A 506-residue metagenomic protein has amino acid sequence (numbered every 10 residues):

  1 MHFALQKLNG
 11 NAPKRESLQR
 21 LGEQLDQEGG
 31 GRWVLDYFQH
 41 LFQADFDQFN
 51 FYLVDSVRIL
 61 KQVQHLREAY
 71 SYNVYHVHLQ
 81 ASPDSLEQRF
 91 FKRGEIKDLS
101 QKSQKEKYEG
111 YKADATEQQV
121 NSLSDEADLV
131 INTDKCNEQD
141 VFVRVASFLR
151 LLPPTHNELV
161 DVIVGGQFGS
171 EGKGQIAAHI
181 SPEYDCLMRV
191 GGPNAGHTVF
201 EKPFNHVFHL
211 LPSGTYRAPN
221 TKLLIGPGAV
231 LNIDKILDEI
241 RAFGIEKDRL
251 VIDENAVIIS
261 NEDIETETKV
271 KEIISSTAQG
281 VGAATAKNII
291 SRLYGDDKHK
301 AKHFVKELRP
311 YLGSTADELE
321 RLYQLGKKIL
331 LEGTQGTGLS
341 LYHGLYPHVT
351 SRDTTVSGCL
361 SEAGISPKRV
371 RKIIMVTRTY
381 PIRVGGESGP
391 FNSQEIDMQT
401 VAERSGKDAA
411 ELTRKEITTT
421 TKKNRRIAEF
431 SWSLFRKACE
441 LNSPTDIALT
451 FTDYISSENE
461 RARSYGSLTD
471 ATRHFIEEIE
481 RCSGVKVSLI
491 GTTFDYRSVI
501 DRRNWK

Functional and structural regions predicted by a protein language model:
M1-Y52, V57-Q64: ATP-dependent small-molecule kinase phosphotransfer cores that center on conserved nucleotide phosphate-binding segments
L18, R32-W33, L41, V63 (+1 more regions): Small-molecule kinase domains that catalyze NTP-dependent phosphoryl transfer to phosphate-bearing small molecules
D45-D47, Q118-V130, I479-V487: A structural motif corresponding to the C-terminal end of an alpha-helix and its immediate exit/capping segment
R58-L60, S82, C136, T334-T337: Short glycine-rich anion-binding loops that position phosphate/pyrophosphate groups of nucleotides and phosphorylated
Q62-E68, I176, E318: A short acidic, amphipathic alpha-helical/loop segment
V63-Y70, I240, G244: Surface-exposed amphipathic alpha-helices with a cationic face
Y70-Y75, D125-A127: Short glycine-/polar-rich loops that comprise or flank the Walker A/P-loop and associated switch/sensor motifs
Q139-K506: Non-transmembrane, aqueous-exposed alpha-helical and coiled segments at domain scale
